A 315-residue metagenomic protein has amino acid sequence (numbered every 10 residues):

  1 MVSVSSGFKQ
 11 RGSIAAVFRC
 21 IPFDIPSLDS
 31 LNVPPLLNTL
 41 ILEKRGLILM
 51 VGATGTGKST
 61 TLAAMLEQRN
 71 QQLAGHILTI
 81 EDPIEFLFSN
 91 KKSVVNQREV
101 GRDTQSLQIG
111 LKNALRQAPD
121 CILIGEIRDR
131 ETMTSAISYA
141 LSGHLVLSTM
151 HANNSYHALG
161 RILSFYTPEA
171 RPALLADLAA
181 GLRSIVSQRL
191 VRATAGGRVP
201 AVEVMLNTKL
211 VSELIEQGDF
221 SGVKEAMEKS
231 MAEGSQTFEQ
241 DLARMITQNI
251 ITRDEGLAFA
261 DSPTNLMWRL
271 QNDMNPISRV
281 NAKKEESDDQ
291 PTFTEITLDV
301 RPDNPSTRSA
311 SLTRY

Functional and structural regions predicted by a protein language model:
M1-Y315: Short, flexible helix-loop junctions that flank or precede catalytic/ligand sites
